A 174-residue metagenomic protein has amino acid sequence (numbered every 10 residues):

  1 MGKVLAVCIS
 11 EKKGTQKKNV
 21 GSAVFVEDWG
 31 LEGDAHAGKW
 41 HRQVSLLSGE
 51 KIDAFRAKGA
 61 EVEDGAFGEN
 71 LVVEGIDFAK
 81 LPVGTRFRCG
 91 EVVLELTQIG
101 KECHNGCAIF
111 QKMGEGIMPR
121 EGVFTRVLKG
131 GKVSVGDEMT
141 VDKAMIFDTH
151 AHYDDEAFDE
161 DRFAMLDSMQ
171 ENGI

Functional and structural regions predicted by a protein language model:
M1-A144: Metal-cofactor-dependent catalytic cores
A144-I174: An N-terminally biased module of ancient metal coordination in phosphate/nucleic-acid-related enzymes
